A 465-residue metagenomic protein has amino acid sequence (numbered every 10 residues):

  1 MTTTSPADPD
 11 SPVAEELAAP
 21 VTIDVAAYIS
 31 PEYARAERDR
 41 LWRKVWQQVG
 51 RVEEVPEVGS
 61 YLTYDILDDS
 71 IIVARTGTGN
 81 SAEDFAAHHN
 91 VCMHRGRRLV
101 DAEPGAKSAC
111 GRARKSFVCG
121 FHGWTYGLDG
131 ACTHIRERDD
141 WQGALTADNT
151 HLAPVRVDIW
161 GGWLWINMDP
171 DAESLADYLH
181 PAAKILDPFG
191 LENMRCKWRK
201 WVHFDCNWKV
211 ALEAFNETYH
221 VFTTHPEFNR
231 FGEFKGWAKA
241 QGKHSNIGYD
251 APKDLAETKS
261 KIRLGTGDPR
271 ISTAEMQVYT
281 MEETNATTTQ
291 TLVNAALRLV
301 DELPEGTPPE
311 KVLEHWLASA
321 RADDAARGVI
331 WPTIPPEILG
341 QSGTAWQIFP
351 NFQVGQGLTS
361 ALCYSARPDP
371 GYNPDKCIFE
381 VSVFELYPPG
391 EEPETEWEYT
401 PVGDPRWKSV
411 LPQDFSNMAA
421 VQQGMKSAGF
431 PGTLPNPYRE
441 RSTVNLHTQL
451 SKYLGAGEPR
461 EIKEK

Functional and structural regions predicted by a protein language model:
M1-S11, E458-K465: Basic/polar N-terminal segments that are highly enriched at the extreme N-terminus, encompassing both cleavable
D10-D24, E192, G390-P393: Short, contiguous pre-domain boundary segments
E16, I23-L67, I71-V73: Non-catalytic accessory segments flanking enzyme active sites
A19, V25, S30, R43-K44 (+9 more regions): Generic structural "secondary-structure junction" signal
W42-W46, R97, H220: Generic structural signal for secondary-structure transition and capping sites
Q48-P56, Y61-D65, W141-T150, I330-I338 (+1 more regions): Short, solvent-exposed secondary-structure boundary motifs
V55-P170, A176-K184, P188: Rieske [2Fe-2S] iron-sulfur-binding domain
T78, E83-D84, R156-D158, W163-K465: C-terminal catalytic domain of Rieske-type non-heme iron oxygenases
